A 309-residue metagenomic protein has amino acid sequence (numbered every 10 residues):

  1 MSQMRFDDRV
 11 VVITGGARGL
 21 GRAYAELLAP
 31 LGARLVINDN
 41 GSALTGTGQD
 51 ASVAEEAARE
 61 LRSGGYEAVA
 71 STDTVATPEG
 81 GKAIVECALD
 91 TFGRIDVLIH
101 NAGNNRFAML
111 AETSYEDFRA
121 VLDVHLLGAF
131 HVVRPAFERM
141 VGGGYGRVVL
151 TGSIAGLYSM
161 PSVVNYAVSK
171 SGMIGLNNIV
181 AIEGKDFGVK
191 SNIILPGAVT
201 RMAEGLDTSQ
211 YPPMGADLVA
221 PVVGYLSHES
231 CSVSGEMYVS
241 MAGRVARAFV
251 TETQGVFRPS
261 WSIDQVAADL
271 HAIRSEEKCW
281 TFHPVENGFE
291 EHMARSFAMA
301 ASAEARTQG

Functional and structural regions predicted by a protein language model:
Q3-I37: Canonical Rossmann dinucleotide-binding motif of NAD(H)/NADP(H)-dependent dehydrogenases/reductases, specifically
F6, G64-E67, C87-H100, R106 (+2 more regions): A glycine-rich helix->loop->beta "capping" turn within Rossmann-like NAD(P)(H)-dependent oxidoreductase domains
A51, E55, T72-A83, Y115: The beta1-alpha1 cofactor-binding region of Rossmann-like NAD(H)/NADP(H)-dependent oxidoreductases
M109-L110, D117-L122: Substrate-binding pocket helix/loop in short-chain dehydrogenase/reductase
V133, S169: Active-site helix of classical SDR
S153: Residue(s) in the substrate-gating loop at a strand-loop-helix junction that position the organic substrate next
Y211-A305: C-terminal helical subdomain
